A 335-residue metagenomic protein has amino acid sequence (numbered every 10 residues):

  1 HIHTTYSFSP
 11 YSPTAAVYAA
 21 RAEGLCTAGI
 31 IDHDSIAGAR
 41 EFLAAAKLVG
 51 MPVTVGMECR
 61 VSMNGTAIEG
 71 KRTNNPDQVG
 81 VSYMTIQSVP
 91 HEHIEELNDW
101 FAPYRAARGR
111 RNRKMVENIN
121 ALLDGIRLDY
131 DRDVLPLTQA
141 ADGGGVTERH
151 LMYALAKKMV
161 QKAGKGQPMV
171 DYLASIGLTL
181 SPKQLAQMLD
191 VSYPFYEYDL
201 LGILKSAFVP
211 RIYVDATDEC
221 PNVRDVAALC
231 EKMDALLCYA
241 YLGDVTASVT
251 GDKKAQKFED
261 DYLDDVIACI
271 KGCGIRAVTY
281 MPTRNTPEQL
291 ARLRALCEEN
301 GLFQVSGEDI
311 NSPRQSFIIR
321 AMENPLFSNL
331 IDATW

Functional and structural regions predicted by a protein language model:
H1-G80, L200-L229, M233-S316, A333: An N-terminally biased module of ancient metal coordination in phosphate/nucleic-acid-related enzymes
K47-E259: Extended substrate/RNA-proximal surfaces in nucleic-acid metabolism proteins
R294, R320-E323: Short secondary-structure boundary/capping segments
E323-W335: Extended, intrinsically disordered, low-complexity segments
